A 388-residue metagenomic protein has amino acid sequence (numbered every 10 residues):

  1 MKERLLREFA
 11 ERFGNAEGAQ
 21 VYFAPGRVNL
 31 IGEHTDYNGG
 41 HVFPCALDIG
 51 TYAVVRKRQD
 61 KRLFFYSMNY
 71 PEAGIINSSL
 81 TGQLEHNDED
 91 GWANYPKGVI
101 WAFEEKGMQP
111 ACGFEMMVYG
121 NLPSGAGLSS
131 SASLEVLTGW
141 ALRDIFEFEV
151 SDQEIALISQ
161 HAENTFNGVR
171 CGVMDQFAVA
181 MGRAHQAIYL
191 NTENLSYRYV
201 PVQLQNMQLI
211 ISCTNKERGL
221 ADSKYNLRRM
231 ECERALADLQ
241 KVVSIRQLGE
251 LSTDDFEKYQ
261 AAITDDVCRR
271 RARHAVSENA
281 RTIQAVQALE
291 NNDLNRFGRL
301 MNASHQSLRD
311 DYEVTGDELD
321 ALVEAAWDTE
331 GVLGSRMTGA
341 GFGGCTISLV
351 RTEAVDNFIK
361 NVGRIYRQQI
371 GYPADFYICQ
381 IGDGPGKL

Functional and structural regions predicted by a protein language model:
M1-R27, I31, Y52-E89, Q186-G334 (+1 more regions): C-terminal nucleotide
M1-Y22, V28-G32, G40-H41, N77-L80 (+3 more regions): Gly/Ser-rich oxyanion-binding loop with an adjacent helix/lid that shapes the negatively charged ligand pocket
G32-H34, A46-L47: N-terminal cofactor/phosphate-binding cores enriched in small/glycine residues, especially glycine-rich loops such as
G39-A46, R228-R229: Short Gly/aromatic-enriched secondary-structure transition segments
A132-S133, C345-L349: FabD-like malonyl-/acyl-CoA
F342: Glycine-rich phosphate-binding loop
